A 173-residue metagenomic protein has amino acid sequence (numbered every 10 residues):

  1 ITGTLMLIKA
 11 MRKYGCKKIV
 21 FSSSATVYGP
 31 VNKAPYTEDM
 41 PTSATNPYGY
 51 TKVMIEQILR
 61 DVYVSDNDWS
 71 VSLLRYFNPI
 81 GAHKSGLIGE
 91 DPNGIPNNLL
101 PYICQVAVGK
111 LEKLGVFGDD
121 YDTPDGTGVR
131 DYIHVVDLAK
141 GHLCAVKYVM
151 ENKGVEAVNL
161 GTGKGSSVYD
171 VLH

Functional and structural regions predicted by a protein language model:
T2-M6, K13, K17-K18, V27-N78 (+1 more regions): Catalytic helix-loop patch of NAD(P)-dependent Rossmann-fold dehydrogenases
K9-A10, R60-D61, C104-V108: Alpha-helical segments that scaffold the active site and NAD(P)H-binding pocket of short-chain dehydrogenase/reductase
Y14, S65, P79-H83, Q105-K113 (+1 more regions): Phosphate/oxyanion-binding loops and surfaces in catalytic or ligand/nucleic-acid-binding neighborhoods
I19-F21, S72-R75, D131, N159-G161: Structural signature of the Rossmann-like NAD(P)-dependent dehydrogenase/reductase core
S24: Residue(s) in the substrate-gating loop at a strand-loop-helix junction that position the organic substrate next
Y28, I80, K164-S166: Feature marks short, surface-exposed loop/turn motifs that line or immediately flank catalytic pockets and channel
N32-A34, H83-I88, G128-V129, V171-L172: Short aromatic-enriched loop/helix-cap "lid" or pocket-rim segments at secondary-structure transitions that line
L100-H173: C-terminal substrate-binding subdomain of Rossmann-fold SDR/epimerase-dehydratase oxidoreductases
